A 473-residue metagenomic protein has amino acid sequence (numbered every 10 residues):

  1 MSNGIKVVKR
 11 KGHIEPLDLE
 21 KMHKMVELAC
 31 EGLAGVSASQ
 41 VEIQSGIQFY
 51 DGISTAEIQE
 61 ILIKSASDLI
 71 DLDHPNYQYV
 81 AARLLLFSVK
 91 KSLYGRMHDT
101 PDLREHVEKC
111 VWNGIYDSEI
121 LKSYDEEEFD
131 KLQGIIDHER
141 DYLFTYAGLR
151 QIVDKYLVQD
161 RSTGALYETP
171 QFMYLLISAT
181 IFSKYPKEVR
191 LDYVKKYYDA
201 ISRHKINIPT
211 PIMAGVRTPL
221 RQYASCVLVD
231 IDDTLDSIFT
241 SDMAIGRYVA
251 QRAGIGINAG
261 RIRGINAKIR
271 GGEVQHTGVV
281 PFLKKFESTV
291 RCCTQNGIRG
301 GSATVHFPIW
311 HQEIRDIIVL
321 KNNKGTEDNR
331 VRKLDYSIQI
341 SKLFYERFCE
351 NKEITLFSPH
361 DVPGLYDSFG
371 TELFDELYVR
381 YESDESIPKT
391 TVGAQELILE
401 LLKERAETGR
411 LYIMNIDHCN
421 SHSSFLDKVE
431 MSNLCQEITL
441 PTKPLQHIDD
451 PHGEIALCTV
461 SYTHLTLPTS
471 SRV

Functional and structural regions predicted by a protein language model:
M1-L465, S470-S471: Extended catalytic cores of very large enzyme megasubunits
